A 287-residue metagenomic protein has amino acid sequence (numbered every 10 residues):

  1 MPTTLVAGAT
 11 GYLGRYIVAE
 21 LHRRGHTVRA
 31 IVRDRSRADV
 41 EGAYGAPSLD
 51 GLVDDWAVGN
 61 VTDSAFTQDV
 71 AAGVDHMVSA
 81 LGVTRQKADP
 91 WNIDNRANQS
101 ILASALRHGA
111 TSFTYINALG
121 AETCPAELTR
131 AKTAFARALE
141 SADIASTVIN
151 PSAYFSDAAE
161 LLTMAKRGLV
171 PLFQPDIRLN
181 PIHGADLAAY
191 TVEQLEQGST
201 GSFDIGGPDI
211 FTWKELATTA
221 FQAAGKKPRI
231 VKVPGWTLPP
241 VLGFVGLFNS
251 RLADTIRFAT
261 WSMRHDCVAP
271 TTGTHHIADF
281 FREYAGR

Functional and structural regions predicted by a protein language model:
P2-H26, A30-V32: N-terminal Rossmann NAD(P)H-binding glycine-rich loop of SDR-like oxidoreductase domains
S36-V40, G45-S100, S104-R107: NAD(P)H-binding glycine-rich loop region in Rossmannoid oxidoreductase-like domains and their noncatalytic homologs
V83-K166: Glycine-/Pro-rich loop/turn segments that contact NAD(P) or position catalytic residues in Rossmann-like domains
A97, F173-L195, G201: Substrate-positioning beta->alpha
S156-T163, Q194-F203, K226-K227: Glycine/proline-rich active-site loop of Rossmann-fold NAD(P)-dependent oxidoreductases
F173-I177, F203-I210, F221-G225, V233 (+1 more regions): Glycine-rich Rossmann NAD(P)(H)-binding loop
E215-R264: Terminal hydrophobic/aromatic helix or amphipathic segment near a protein terminus
S262-R287: Amphipathic terminal alpha-helices
